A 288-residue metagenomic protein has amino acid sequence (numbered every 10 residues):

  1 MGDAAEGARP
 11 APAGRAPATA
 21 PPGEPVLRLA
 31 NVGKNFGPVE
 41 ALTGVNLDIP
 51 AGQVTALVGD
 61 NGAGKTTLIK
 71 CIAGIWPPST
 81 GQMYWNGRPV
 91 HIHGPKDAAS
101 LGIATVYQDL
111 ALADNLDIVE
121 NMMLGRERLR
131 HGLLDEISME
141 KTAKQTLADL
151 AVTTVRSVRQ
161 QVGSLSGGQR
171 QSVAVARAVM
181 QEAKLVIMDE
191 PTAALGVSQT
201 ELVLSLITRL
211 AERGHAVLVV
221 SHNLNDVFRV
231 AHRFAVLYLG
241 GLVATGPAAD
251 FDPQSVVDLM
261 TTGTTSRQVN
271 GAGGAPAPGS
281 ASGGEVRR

Functional and structural regions predicted by a protein language model:
G2-E6, P12-R288: Glycine-rich phosphate-binding loops of nucleotide-dependent enzymes
